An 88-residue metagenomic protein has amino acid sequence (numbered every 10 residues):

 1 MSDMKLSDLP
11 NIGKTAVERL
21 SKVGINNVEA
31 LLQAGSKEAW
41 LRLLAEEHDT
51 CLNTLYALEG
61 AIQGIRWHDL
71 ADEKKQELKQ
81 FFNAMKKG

Functional and structural regions predicted by a protein language model:
M1-N11, E18, D49-I65: Extended, structured, electrostatic nucleic-acid-contact surfaces
D3, N26, A45-E46: Basic nucleic-acid-binding interfaces
T15-V23: Catalytic DNA-binding helix-loop module of base-excision-repair DNA glycosylases/AP lyases
A16, N27-V28, A39, T54 (+1 more regions): Amphipathic alpha-helical interface surfaces
K22, A34-H48, L52-N53: Phosphate-backbone recognition surface of nucleic-acid-processing proteins
G60-G88: C-terminal structural segments of small proteins and small subunits
